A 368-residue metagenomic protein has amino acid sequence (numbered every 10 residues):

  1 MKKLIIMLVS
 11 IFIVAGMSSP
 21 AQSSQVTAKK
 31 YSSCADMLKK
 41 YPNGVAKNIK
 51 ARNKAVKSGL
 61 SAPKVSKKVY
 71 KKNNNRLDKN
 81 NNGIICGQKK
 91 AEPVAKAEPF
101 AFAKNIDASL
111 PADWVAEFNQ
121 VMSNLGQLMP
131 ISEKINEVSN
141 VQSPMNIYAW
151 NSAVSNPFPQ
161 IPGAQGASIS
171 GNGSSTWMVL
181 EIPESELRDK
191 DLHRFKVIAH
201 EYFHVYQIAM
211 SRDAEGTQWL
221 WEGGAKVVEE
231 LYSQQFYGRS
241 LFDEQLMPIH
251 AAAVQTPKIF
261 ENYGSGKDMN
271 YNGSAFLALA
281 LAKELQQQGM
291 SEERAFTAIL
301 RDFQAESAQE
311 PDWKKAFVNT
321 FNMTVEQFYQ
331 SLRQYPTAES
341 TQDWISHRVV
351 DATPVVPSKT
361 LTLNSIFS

Functional and structural regions predicted by a protein language model:
M1-L4: Positively charged n-region of N-terminal signal peptides that target proteins for export
V14-S23: C-terminal segment of classical bacterial N-terminal signal peptides
Q22-L77, G87-V94: Calcium-binding acidic motifs and repeat modules
A28-D36, K40-V56, W114-W177: Auxiliary, metal-adjacent structural segments of Zn-dependent hydrolase domains
N75-K79, I84, H193-E201: Short alpha-helical catalytic segment bearing the HExxH-like zincin motif of zinc-dependent metalloproteases
A95-A112, L180: Acidic/histidine-rich, surface-exposed loop or edge segments in extracytoplasmic proteins
G171-M247: Zinc-dependent metallopeptidase catalytic helix centered on the HExxH motif and its immediate flanking segment
R212-L277, K283-M290, Q304-T324, F328-L363: Acidic/His/Gly-enriched intrinsically disordered linker/tail segments that often contain short helix/coil "MoRF-like"
